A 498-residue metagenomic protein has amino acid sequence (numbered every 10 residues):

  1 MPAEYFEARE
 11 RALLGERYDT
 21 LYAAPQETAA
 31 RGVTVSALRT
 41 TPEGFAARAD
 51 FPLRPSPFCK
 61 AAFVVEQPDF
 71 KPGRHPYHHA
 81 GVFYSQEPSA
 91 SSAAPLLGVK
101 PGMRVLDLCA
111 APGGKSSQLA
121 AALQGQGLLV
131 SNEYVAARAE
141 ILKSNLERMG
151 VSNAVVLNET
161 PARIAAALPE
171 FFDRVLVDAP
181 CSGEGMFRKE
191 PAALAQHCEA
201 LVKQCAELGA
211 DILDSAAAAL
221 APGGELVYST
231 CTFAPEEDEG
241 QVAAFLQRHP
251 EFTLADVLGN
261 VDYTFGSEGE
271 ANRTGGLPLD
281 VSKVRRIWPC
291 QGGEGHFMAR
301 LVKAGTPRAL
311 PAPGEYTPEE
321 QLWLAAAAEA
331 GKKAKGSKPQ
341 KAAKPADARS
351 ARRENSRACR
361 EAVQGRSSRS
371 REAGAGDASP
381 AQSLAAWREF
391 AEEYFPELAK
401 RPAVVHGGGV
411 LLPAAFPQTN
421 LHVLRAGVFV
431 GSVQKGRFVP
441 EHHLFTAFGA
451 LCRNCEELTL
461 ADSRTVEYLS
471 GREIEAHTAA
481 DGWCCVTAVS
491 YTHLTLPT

Functional and structural regions predicted by a protein language model:
M1-R48, E294, A304-L494: Polybasic, low-complexity RNA-engagement segments
R31-S91: Conserved AdoMet
M103-C109: Conserved class I S-adenosyl-L-methionine
P112-Q124: Conserved SAM-binding loop of SAM-dependent methyltransferases across substrates and taxa, primarily the Class I
Q124, L220-A221: Helix-to-beta-strand junctions that scaffold the AdoMet/dcAdoMet cofactor pocket in Class I SAM-dependent enzymes
A137, R174-D214, V227, C231-E239: Mobile active-site "lid"/loop adjacent to the S-adenosyl-L-methionine
K143-A167: S-adenosyl-L-methionine
A166-R174: A short acidic, Gly/Pro-enriched loop at the edge of an enzyme's catalytic core that lines a small-molecule cofactor
